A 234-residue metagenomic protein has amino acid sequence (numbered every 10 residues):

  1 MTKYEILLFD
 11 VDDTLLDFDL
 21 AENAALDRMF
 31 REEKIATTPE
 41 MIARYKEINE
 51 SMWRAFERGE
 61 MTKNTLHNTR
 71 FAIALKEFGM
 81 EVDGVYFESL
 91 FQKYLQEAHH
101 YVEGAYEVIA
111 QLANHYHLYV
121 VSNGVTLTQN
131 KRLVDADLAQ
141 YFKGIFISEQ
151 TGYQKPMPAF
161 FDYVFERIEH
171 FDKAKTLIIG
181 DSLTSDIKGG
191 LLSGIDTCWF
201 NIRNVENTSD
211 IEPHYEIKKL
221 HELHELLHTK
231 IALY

Functional and structural regions predicted by a protein language model:
M1-L7, L20, A110, T126-Y234: Asp-based, Mg2+/Mn2+-dependent phosphohydrolase catalytic module
T2-E103: N-terminal helical cap/lid subdomain that shapes the substrate entry/recognition surface in HAD-like hydrolases
E57, S122, I178: Short glycine/serine/threonine-biased micro-segments
G104-H115: Catalytic-core regions built around general acid/base machinery
H115-Y116, G194: Glycine-centered short loops/turns at secondary-structure junctions
Y119-V121, C198: Structural detector of well-ordered beta-strand residues that form the stable sheet scaffold of enzyme domains
